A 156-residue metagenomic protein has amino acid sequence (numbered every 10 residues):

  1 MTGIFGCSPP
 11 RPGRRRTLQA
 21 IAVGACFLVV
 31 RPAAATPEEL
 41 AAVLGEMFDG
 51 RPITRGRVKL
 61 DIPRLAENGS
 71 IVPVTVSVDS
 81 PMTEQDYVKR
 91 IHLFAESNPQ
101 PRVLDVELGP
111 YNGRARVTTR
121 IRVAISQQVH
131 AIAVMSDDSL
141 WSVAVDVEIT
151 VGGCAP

Functional and structural regions predicted by a protein language model:
M1-P12, V23-F27: N-terminal secretory signal peptides
A35-G69, V106-E107: Transition segment at domain starts
P73-P81: Short edge beta-strand/loop segments characteristic of extracellular beta-sandwich folds
P99-R122: An anionic, turn-rich surface loop/hairpin at beta-sheet edges that serves as a generic interaction/coordination patch
A124-Q128: Extracellular Ig-like/FN3 beta-sandwich strand-entry sites
S136-S142: Short acidic/polar inter-strand loop motif in beta-rich domains
D146-T150: Short beta-strand edge segments in extracellular beta-sheet folds
